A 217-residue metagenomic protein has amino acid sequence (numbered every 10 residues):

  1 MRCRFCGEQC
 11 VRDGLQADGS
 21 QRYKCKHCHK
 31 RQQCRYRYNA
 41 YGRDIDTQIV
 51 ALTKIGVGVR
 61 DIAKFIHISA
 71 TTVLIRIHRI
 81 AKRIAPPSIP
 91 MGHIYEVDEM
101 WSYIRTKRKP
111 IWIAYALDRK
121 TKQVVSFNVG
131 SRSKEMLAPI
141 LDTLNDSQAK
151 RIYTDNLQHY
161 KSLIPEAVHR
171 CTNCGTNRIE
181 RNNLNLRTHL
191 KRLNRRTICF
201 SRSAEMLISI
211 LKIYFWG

Functional and structural regions predicted by a protein language model:
M1-G217: Residue-level recognition of single "structural anchor" positions that define or cap local secondary structure
